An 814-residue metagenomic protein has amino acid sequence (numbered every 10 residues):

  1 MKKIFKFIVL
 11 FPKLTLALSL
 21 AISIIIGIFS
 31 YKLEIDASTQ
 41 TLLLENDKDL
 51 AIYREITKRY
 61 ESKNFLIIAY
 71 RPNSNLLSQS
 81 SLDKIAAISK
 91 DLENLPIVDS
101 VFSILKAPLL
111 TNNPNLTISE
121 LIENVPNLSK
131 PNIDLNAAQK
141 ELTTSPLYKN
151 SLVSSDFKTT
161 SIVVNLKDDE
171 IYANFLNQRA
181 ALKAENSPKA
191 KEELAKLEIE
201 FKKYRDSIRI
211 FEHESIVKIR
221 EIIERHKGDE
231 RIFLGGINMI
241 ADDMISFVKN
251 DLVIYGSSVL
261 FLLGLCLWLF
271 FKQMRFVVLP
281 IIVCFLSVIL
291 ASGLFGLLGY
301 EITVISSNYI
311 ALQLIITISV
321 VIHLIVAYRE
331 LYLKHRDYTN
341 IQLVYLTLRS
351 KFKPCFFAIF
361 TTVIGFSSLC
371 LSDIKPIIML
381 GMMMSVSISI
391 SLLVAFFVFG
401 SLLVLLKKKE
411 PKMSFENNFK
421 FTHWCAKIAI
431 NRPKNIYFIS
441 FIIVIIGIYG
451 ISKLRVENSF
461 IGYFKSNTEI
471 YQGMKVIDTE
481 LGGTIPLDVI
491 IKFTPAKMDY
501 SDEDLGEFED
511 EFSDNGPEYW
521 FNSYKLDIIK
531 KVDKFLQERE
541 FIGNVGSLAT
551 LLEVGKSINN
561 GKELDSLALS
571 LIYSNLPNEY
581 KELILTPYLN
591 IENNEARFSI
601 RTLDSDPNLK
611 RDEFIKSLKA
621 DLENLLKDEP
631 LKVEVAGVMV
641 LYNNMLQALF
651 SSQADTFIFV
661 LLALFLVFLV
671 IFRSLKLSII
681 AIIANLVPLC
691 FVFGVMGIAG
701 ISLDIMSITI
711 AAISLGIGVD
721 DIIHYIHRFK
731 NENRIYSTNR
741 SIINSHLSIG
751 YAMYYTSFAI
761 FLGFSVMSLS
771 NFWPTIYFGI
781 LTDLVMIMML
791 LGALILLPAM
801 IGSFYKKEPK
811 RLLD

Functional and structural regions predicted by a protein language model:
M1-A37, T41-L44, L128, D169 (+4 more regions): Membrane-embedded transmembrane helical bundles of large multi-pass transporters/channels
D36-F102, A496-G506, E518-Y524: Juxtamembrane extramembrane loops of integral membrane proteins
R54, K58, D83, P131-M274 (+3 more regions): Extracytoplasmic
K63, I67, I104-L121, S145-K158 (+7 more regions): Short beta-strand/turn "edge" motifs
K63, S78-T144, F508-N515: Non-transmembrane functional regions of envelope-associated proteins
L82, A86, T111-S129, I245-V253 (+2 more regions): Charged, often glycine-rich, active-site loop that binds/positions anionic groups
S89-I104, D229, D533-V545: Short acidic amphipathic segments
R432-L567: Juxtamembrane segments of multi-pass membrane proteins
